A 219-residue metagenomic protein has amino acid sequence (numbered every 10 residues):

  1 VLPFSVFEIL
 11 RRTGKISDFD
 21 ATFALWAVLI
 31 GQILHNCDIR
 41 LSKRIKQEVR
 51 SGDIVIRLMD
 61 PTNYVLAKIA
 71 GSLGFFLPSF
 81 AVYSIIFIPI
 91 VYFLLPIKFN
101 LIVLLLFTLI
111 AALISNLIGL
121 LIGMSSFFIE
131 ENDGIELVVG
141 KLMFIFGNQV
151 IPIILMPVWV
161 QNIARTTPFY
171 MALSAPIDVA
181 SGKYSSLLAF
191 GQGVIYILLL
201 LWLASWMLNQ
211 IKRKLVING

Functional and structural regions predicted by a protein language model:
V1, I33-C37, I69-I85, L113-L117 (+4 more regions): Hydrophobic alpha-helical transmembrane bundles that constitute the permease/transmembrane domains of multi-pass
V1-N36: Transmembrane helix-boundary elements of multi-pass transport/secretion proteins, especially ABC-type permease modules
I9, A180, L188-G219: Junction motif at the cytosolic side of a transmembrane helix
T22-W26, A81, L101-L109, V138 (+2 more regions): Hydrophobic alpha-helical transmembrane segments
T22-Y83: Hydrophobic alpha-helical transmembrane segments of multi-pass membrane transport proteins
L77-L106: Secretory targeting signals
L105-F144, V150-I151, R213-V216: A structural motif at transmembrane helix-loop-helix junctions in multipass membrane proteins
F127-V179: Transmembrane helix segments
